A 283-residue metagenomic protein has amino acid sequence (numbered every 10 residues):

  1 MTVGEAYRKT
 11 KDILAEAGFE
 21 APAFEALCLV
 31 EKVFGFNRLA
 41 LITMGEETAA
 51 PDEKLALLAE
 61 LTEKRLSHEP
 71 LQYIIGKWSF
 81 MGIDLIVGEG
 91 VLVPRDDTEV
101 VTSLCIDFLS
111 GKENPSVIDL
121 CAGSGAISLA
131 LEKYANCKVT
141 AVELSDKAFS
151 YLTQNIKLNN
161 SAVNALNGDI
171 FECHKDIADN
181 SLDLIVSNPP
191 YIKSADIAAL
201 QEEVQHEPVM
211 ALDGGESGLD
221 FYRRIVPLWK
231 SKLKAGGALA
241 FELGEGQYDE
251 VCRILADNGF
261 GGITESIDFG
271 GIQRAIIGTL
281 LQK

Functional and structural regions predicted by a protein language model:
M1-E46: Non-catalytic accessory regions of SAM-dependent methyltransferases
L14, L109, I156, W229 (+1 more regions): Conserved hydrophobic residues forming the short capping helix/wall of the S-adenosyl-L-methionine
L29, H68, T98, I127 (+4 more regions): Residue-level signal for inorganic ion chemistry
K32-D107: Conserved AdoMet
D96-A198, E203: Conserved SAM/SAH cofactor-binding pocket of Class I
D146-F149, E202-K234, A238, G244-Q247: Glycine-rich S-adenosyl-L-methionine
E245-N258: Short alpha-helix
N258-K283: Core SAM-dependent methyltransferase catalytic element
